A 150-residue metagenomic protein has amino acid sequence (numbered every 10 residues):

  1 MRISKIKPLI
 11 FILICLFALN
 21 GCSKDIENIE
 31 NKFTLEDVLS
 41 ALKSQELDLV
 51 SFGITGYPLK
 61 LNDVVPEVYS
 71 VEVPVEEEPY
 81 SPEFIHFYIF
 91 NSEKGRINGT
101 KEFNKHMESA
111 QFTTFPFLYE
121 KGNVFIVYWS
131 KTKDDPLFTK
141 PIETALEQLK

Functional and structural regions predicted by a protein language model:
R2-L9: Bacterial N-terminal signal peptides that target proteins for export
I10-C15: Hydrophobic helical h-region of N-terminal Sec-dependent signal peptides in bacterial secretory/periplasmic proteins
A18-G21: C-terminal motif of bacterial Sec signal peptides marking the signal peptidase cleavage site
S23-D25: Bacterial signal peptide processing site
I29-E36, E93, T132-K140: Soluble non-cytosolic domains of exported or imported proteins
L35-L42, I97-T100, T139-E143: Extracytoplasmic/secreted envelope proteins and their assembly/folding machinery, especially bacterial periplasmic
A41-Q111: Short, solvent-exposed recognition patches
N104-K150: A short, solvent-exposed beta-edge/loop patch
